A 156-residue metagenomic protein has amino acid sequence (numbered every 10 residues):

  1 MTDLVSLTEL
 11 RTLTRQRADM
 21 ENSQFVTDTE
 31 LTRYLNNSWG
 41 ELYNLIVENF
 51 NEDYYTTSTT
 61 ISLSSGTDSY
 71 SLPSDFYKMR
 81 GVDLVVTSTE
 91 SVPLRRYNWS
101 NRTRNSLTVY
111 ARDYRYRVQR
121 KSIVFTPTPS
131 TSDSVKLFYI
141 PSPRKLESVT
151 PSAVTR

Functional and structural regions predicted by a protein language model:
M1-R156: Glycine-enriched, solvent-exposed interface loops adjoining structured elements
